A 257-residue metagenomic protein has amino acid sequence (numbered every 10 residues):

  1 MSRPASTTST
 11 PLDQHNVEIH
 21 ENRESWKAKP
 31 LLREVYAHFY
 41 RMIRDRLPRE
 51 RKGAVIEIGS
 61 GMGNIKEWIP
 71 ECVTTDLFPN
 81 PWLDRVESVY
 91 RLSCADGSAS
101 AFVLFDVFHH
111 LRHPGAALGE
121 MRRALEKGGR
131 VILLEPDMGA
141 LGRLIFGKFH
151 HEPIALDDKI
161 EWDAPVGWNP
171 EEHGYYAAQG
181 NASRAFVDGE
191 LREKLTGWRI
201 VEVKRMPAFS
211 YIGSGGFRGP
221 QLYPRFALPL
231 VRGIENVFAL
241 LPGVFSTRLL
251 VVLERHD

Functional and structural regions predicted by a protein language model:
M1-Y90, L249: Conserved N-terminal segment of class I S-adenosyl-L-methionine
R91-D96: Short conserved loop adjoining the S-adenosyl-L-methionine
V103: A conserved beta-strand element that flanks and buttresses the S-adenosyl-L-methionine
D106-V107: Short catalytic micro-motifs in class I SAM-dependent methyltransferases
G115-R130: A short glycine-rich, Lys/Arg-flanked "PGG" loop and its adjoining helix->strand segment in the class I
V131-N169: Conserved class I S-adenosyl-L-methionine
E172-G189: Acceptor-substrate binding/catalytic loop of class I
G189-E193, V201-D257: A C-terminal cap/extension of S-adenosyl-L-methionine-dependent methyltransferases that defines the acceptor-substrate
